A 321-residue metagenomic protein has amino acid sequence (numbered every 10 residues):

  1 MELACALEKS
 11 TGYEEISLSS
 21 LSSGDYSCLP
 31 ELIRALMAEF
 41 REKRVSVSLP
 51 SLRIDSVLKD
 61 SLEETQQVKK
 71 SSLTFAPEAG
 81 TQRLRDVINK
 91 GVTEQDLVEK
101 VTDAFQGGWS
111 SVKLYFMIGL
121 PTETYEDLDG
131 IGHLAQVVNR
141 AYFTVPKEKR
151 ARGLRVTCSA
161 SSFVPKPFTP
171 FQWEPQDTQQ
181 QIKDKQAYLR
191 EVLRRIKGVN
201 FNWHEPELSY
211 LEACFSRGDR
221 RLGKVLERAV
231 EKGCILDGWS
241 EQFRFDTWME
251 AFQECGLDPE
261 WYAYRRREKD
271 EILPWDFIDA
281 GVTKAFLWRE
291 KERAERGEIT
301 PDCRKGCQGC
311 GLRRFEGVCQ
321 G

Functional and structural regions predicted by a protein language model:
E2-T157, S161: Conserved SAM/AdoMet-binding glycine-rich loop
Y13-I16, F168, D177-I182, V192 (+1 more regions): Repeat-solenoid scaffold signature
L21-D25, R53-S56, E78-T81, I118-G119 (+6 more regions): Short, glycine-/Ser/Thr-/acidic-enriched flexible segments
S27, V57-S61, R83-I88, I118-E126 (+3 more regions): Flexible glycine/acidic-rich beta-alpha junction loops that bind and position SAM and/or redox cofactors in anaerobic
P30, E94, K183, G281 (+1 more regions): Electropositive phosphate-/nucleotide-binding environments in soluble metabolic enzymes
E39-R44, R140, A187-N200: Structural alpha-beta junctions
T65, S72, Q176-Y188, L222-C234: Acidic, Ser/Thr-rich peripheral helices and adjacent loops at domain boundaries
R194-G321: Radical SAM enzyme core and accessory elements
